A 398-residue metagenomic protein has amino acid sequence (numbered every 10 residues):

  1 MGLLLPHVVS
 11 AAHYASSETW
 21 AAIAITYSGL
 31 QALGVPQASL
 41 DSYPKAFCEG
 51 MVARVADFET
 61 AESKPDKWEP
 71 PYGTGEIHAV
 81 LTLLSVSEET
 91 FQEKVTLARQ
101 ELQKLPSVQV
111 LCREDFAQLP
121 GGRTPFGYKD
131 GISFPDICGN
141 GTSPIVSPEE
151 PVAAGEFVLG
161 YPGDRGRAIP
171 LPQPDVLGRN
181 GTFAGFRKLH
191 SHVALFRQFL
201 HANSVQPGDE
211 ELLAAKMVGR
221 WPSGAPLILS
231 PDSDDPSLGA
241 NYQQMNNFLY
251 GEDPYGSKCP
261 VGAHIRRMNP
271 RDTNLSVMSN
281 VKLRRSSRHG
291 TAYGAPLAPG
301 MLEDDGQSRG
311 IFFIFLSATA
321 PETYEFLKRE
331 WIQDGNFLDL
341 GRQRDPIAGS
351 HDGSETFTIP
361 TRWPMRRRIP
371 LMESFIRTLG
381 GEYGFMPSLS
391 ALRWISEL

Functional and structural regions predicted by a protein language model:
M1-L398: Long, low-complexity, Ser/Thr/Gly/Pro-rich intrinsically disordered segments that act as flexible linkers and assembly
